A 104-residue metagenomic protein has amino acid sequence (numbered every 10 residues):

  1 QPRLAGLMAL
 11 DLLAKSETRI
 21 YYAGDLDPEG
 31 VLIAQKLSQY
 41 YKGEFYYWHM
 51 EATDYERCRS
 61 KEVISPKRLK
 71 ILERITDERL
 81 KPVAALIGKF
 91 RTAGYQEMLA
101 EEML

Functional and structural regions predicted by a protein language model:
Q1-S16, Y47, A52: Acidic, glycine-rich catalytic loops of TOPRIM or P-loop NTPase phosphate-binding modules used across DNA replication
P2-R3, P28-V31, A52-R57: Short gly/pro/ser/thr-enriched loop/turn and capping motifs at secondary-structure boundaries
A5-L10, G30-K36: A short acidic (Asp/Glu
E17-D27: Acidic beta-strand-to-loop metal/phosphate-binding motif
T18, Y40-Y46: Structural alpha-beta junctions
L26, V31, S38, I71 (+1 more regions): A broad "ordered helical/assembly scaffold" signature
Q35-S38, E62: Short alpha-helical interface elements
W48-L104: C-terminal or mid-to-C-terminal helical accessory/interaction module adjacent to the motor/catalytic core
